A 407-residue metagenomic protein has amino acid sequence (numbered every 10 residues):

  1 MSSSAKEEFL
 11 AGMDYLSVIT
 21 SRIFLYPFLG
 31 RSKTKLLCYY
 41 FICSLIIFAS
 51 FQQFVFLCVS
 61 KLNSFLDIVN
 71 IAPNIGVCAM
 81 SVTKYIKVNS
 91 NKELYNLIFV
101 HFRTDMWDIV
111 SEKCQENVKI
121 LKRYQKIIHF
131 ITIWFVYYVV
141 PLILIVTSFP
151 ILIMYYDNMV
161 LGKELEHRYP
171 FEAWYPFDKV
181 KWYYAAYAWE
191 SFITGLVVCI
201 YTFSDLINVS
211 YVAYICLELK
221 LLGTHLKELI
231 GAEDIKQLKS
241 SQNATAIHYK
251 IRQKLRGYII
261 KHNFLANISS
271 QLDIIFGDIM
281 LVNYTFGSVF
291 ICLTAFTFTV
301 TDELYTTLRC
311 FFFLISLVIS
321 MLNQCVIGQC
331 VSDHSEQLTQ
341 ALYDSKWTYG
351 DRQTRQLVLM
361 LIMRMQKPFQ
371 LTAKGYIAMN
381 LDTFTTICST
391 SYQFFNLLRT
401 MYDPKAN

Functional and structural regions predicted by a protein language model:
S2-I71, T104-Y211, L217, K227-A244 (+3 more regions): Helix-loop-helix junctions within predominantly alpha-helical proteins
S81-R103, V209, C216, M321-D344: Inner-leaflet juxtamembrane helices
Y85-V88, W107-S111, H225-K236, A244-Q253 (+2 more regions): Short intracellular "coupling" helices and adjacent cytoplasmic loop segments at the cytosolic face of multi-pass
L97-T104, L221-T224, E228, R256-Q271 (+2 more regions): Short amphipathic alpha-helical coupling elements at transmembrane boundaries
H225, E303, T307, F313-A406: C-terminal transmembrane module of eukaryotic multi-pass membrane proteins
S241-I279, F286, L361: Intracellular effector-coupling site of seven-transmembrane GPCRs, centered on the ICL3-to-TM6 transition
L281-D302, C388-Y392: A hydrophobic transmembrane-helix motif
